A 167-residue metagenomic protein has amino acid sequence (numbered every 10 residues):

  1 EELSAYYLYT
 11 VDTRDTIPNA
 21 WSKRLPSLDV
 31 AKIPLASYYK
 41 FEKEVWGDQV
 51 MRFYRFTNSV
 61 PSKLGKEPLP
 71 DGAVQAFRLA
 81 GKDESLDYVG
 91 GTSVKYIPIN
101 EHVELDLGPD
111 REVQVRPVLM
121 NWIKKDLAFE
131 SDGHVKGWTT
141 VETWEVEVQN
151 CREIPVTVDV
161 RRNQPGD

Functional and structural regions predicted by a protein language model:
E1-D167: Long, intrinsically disordered, low-complexity accessory segments associated with secretion and vesicular trafficking
